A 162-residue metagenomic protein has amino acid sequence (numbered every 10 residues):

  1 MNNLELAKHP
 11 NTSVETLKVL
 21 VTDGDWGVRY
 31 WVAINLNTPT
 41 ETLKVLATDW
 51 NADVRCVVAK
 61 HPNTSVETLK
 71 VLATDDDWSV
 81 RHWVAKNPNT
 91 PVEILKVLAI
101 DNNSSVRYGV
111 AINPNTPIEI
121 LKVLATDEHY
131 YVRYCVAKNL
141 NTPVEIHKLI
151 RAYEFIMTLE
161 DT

Functional and structural regions predicted by a protein language model:
M1-T162: Alpha-helical scaffold segments
